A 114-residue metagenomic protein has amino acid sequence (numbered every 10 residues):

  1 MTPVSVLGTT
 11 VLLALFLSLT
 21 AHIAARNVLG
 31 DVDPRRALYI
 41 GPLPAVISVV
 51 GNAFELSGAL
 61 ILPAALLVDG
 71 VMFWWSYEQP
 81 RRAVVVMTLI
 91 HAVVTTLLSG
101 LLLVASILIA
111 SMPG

Functional and structural regions predicted by a protein language model:
M1-G8, G30-R35, S111-G114: Haloarchaeal acidic low-complexity proteome signature biased toward cell-envelope/secretome components but also
V6-N27: N-terminal signal-anchor/start-transfer transmembrane helix
L7-G8, L38-P42, P63, V85 (+1 more regions): Hydrophobic alpha-helical transmembrane segments
G30-I47: Loop-to-helix transition at the N-terminal end of transmembrane alpha-helices
I47-V71: Short alpha-helical packing/oligomerization segments
V71-I90: Membrane-helix boundary connector in multi-pass membrane proteins
A92-L101: Mid-bilayer segments of alpha-helical transmembrane spans in multi-pass integral membrane proteins that mediate
G100-G114: Juxtamembrane boundary at the C-terminal end of a transmembrane helix
